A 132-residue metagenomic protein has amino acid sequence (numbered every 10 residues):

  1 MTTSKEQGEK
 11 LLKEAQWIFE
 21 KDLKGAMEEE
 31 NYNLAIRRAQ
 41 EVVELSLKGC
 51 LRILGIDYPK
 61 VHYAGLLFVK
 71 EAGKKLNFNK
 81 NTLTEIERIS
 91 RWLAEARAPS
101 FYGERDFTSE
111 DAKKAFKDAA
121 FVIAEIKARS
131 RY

Functional and structural regions predicted by a protein language model:
M1-Y132: Terminal alpha-helical segments
